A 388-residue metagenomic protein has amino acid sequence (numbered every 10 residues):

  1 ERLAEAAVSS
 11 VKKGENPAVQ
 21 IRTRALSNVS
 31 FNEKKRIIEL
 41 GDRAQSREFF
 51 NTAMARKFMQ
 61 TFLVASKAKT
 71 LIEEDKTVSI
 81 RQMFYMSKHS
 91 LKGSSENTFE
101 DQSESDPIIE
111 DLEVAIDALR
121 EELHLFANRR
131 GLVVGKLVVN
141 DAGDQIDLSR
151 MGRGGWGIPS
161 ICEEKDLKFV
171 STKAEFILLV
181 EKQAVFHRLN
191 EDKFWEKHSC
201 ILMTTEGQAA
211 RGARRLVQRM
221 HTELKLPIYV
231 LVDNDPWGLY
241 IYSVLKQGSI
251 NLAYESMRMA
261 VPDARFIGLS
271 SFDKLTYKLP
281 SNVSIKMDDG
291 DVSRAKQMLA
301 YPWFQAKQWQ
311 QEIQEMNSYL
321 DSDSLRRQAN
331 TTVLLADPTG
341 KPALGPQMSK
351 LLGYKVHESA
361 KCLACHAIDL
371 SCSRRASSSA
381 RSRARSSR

Functional and structural regions predicted by a protein language model:
E1-P227, P236-R388: Nucleic-acid enzyme cleavage-core boundary/entry regions
